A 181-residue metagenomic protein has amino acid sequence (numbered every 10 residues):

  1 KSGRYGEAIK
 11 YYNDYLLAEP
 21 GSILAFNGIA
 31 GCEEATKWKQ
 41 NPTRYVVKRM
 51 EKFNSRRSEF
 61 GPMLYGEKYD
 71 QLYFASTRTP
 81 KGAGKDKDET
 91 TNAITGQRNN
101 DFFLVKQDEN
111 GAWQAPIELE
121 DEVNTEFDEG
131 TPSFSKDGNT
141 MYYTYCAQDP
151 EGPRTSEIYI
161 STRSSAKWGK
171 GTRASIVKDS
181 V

Functional and structural regions predicted by a protein language model:
R4-E7, D14-V181: Short, conserved micro-motifs composed of acidic
